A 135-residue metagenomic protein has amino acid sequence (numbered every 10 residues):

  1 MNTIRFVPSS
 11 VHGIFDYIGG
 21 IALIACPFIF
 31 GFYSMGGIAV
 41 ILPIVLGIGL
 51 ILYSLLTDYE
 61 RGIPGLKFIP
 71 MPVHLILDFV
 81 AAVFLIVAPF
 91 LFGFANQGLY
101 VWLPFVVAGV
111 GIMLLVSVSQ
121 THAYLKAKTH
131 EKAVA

Functional and structural regions predicted by a protein language model:
M1-P8: Short, Lys/Arg-rich, polar N-terminal cytosolic tail immediately upstream of the first transmembrane signal-anchor
N2, A39-H74, L114-H130: A low-complexity, Ser/Thr/Gly/Pro-enriched, surface-exposed linker/loop concept that marks segments flanking
H12-I14, V73-L77, F94: Tandem-repeat/low-complexity and Cys-motif detector
G13, G20, V40-P43, G47 (+4 more regions): Residues within membrane-spanning alpha-helices of integral membrane proteins, especially the hydrophobic core/packing
G19-I41: Membrane-helix boundary elements
P72-F90: Hydrophobic alpha-helical membrane segments
V87-P104: Membrane-helix boundary connector in multi-pass membrane proteins
